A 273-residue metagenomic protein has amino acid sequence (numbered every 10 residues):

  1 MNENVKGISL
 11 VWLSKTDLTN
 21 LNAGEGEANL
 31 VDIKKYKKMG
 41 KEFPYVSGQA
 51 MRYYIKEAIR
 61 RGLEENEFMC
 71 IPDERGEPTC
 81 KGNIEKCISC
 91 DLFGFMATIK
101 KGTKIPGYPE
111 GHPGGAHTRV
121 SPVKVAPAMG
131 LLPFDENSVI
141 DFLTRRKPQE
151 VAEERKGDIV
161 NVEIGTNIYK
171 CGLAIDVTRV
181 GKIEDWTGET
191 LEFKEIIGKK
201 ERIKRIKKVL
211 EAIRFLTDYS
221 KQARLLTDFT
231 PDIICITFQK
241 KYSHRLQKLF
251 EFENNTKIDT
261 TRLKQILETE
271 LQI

Functional and structural regions predicted by a protein language model:
M1-I273: RNA-binding basic/glycine-rich loop and surface signature characteristic of RAMP-family CRISPR effectors
